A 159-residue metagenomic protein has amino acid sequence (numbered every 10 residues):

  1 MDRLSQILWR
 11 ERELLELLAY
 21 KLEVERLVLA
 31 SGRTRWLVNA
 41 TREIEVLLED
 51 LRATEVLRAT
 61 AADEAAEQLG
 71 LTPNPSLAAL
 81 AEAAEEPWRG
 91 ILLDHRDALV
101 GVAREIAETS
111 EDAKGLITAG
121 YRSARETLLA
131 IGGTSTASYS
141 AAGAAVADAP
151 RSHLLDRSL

Functional and structural regions predicted by a protein language model:
M1-A79: Extended, charge-rich alpha-helical scaffolding segments
S76-L159: Short terminal interaction segments
